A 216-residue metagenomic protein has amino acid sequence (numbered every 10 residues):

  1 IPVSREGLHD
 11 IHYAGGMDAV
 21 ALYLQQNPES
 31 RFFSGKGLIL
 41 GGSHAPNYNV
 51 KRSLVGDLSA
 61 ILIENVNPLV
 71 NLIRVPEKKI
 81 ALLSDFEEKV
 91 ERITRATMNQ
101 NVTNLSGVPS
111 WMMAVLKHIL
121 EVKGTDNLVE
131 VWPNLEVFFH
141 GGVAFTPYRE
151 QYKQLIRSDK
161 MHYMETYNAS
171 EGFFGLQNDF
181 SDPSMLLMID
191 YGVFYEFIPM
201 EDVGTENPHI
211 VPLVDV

Functional and structural regions predicted by a protein language model:
I1-A14: Conserved AMP-binding A3 loop
Y13-A21, V90, M112: Short, hydrophobic/amphipathic alpha-helical packing segments that form internal helix faces or helix-helix interfaces
G15-N71, I80-A81: Conserved AMP-binding loop of ANL adenylate-forming enzymes
N49, S53, D57-V216: Active-site glycine/GP-rich loop and adjacent strand/helix microenvironment that borders small-molecule binding pockets
